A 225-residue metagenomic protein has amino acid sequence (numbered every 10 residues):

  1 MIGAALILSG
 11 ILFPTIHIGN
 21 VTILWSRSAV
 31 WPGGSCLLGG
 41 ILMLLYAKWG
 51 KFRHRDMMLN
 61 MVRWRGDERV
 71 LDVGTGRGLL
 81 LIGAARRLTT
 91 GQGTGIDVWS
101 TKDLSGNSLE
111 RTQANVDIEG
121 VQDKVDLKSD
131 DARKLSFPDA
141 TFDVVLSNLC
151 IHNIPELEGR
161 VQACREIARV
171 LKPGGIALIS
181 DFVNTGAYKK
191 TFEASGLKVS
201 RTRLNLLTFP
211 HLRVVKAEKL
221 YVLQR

Functional and structural regions predicted by a protein language model:
M1, T22-L24, S35-N60: Class I SAM-dependent methyltransferase Rossmann-like catalytic core, especially the SAM/SAH-binding loop
R65-E68, A132-V145: A short acidic, Gly/Pro-enriched loop at the edge of an enzyme's catalytic core that lines a small-molecule cofactor
G66-G76, T94: Conserved class I S-adenosyl-L-methionine
R77-T89: Conserved SAM-binding loop of SAM-dependent methyltransferases across substrates and taxa, primarily the Class I
L88, I154-P155, L171-P173: Helix-to-beta-strand junctions that scaffold the AdoMet/dcAdoMet cofactor pocket in Class I SAM-dependent enzymes
S105-D131: S-adenosyl-L-methionine
R160-P173: A short glycine-rich, Lys/Arg-flanked "PGG" loop and its adjoining helix->strand segment in the class I
G174-D181: Conserved beta-strand signature within the Rossmann-like core of class I S-adenosyl-L-methionine
